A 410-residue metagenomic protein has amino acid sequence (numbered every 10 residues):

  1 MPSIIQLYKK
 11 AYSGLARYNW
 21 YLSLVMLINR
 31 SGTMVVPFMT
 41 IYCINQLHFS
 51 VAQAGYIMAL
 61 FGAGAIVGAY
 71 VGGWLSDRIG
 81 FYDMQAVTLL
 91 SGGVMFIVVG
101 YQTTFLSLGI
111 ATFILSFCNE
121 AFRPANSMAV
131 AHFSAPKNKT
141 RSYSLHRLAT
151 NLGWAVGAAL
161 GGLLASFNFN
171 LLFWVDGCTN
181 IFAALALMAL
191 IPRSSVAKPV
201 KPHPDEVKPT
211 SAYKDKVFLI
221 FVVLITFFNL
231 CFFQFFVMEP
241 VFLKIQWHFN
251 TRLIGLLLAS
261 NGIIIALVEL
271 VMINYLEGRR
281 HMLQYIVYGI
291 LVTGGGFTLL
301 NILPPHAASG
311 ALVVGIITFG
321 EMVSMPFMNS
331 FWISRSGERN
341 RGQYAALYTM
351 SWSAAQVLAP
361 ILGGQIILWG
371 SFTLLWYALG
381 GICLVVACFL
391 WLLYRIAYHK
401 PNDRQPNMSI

Functional and structural regions predicted by a protein language model:
M1-A16, P192-V223, S409-I410: Juxtamembrane intracellular "pre-TM" segments in multi-pass secondary transporters
Y12-G62, L219-L224, F228-L258: Helix-loop boundary and gating motifs at the non-cytosolic
M34, G62-Y70, W154-A155, G262-L270 (+1 more regions): Residue-level signature of mid-helix packing/kink "hotspots" within the transmembrane helices of 12-pass Major
G68-G80, V268-H281, I367: Helix-to-loop junctions at the C-terminal end of transmembrane segments in multipass secondary transporters
D83-I97, Q284-T298: Structural signature of the two symmetry-related core transmembrane helices
G100-T112, N301-V313: Helix-loop junctions at membrane interfaces in 12-TM secondary transporters
T112-L152: Cytoplasmic helix-loop-helix junction between adjacent transmembrane helices in 12-TM secondary transporters
L172-A189, W376-L392: Symmetry-related core transmembrane helices of the 12-TM Major Facilitator Superfamily/SLC fold
